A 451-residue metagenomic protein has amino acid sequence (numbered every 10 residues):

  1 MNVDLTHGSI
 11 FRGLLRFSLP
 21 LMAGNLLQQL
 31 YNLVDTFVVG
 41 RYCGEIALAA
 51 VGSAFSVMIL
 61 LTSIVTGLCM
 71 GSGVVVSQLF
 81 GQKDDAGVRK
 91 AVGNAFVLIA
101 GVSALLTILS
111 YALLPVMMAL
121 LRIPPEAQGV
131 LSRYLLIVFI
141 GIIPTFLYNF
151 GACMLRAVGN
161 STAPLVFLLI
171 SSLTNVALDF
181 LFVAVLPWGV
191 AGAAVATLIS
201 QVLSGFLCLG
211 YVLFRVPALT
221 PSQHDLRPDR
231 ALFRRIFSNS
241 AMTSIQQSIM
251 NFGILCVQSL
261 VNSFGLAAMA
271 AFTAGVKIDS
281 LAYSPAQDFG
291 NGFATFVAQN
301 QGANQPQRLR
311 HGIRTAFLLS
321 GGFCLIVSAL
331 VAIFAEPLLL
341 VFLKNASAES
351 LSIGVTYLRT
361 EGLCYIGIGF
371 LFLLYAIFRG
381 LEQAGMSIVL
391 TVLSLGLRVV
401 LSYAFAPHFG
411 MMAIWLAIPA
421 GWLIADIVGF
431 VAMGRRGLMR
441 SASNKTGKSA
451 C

Functional and structural regions predicted by a protein language model:
M1-S18, V76-G141, V185-A241, V297-C364 (+1 more regions): Short alpha-helical transmembrane segments in multi-pass integral membrane proteins
H7, F11-L30, V34, V57-I64 (+7 more regions): Residue-level signal for short hydrophobic patches within transmembrane helices of multi-pass membrane transporters
R16-D35, I137, Y148, S171 (+4 more regions): Transmembrane helical elements of multi-pass membrane transporters/channels
M22, L26, L30, V34 (+21 more regions): Generic alpha-helical transmembrane segments of integral inner-membrane proteins, especially permease/transport modules
L26, L30-L48, M118-P125, L181-W188 (+6 more regions): Helix-terminus/linker motif at the lipid-water interface of multi-pass membrane proteins
V39-I59, E126-V130, V190-A191, L232-N239 (+5 more regions): Interfacial/gating helices of multi-pass transporter permease domains
L48-I108, T145-P164, A271-A335, I368-E382 (+1 more regions): Small-residue-rich hydrophobic transmembrane alpha-helices
C69, I137-R156, P164-S172, A193-F206 (+4 more regions): Short runs within selected transmembrane alpha-helices of multi-pass transporters and secretion channels
